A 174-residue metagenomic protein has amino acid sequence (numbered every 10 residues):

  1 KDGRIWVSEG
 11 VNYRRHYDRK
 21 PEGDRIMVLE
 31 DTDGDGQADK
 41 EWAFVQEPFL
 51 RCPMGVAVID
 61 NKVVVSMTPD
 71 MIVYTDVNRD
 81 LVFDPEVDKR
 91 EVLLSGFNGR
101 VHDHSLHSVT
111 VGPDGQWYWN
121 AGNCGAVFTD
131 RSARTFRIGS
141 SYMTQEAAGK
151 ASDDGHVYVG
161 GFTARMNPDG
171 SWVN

Functional and structural regions predicted by a protein language model:
K1-N174: Beta-propeller domains with acidic blade repeats across secreted/periplasmic ectodomains and cytosolic WD/CNH propellers
